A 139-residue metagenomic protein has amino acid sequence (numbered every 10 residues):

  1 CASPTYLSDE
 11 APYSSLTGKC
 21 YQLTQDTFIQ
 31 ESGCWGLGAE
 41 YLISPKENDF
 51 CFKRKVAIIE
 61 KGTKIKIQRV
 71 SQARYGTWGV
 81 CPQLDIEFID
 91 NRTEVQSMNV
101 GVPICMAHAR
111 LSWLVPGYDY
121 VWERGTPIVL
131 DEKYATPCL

Functional and structural regions predicted by a protein language model:
A2-F50, D119-W122, T126-L139: SH3-family beta-barrel domains
A11, K55-A57, G76: Generic marker of residues within folded, mature protein domains
T17, A57-K61, W78: Solvent-exposed loop and beta-edge segments used for protein-protein assembly and interaction
I29, I43, I58-I59, I65-I67 (+3 more regions): Weak global preference for isoleucine
N48-S71: Conserved beta-strand/loop element in small beta-rich adapter and peptidoglycan-binding domains
T63-P103: SH3/SH3-like beta-barrel superfamily modules
R92-L139: Intrinsically disordered, low-complexity, charged/polar segments
